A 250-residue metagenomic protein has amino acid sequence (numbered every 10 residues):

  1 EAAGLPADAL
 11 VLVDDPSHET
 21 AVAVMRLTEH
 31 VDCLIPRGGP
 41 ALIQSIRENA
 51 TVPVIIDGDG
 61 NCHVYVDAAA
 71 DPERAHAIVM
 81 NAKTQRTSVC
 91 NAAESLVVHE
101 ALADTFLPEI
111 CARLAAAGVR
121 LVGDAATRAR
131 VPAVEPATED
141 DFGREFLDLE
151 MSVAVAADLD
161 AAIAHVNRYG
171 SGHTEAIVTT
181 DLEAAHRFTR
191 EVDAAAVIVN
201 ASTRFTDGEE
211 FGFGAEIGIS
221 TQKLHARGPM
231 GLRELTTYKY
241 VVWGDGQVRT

Functional and structural regions predicted by a protein language model:
E1-A69, E73: Rossmann-like NAD(P) dinucleotide-binding subdomain of oxidoreductase/dehydrogenase enzymes
G4-L10, T87-A92, G118-A126, T174-V178 (+2 more regions): Flexible, glycine/charged-enriched surface loops at secondary-structure junctions
H30, N49-T51, A117, V192-D193 (+1 more regions): Short, structured coil segments at secondary-structure junctions
D32, E94, A195: Conserved acidic residues
L42-D148, V199: ALDH superfamily catalytic-core signature
L96-V98, D148-A157, G172-I177: Short, well-ordered beta-strand elements within core beta-sheets of diverse protein domains
E109, L159, A164-R249: C-terminal core of ALDH-fold dehydrogenases
